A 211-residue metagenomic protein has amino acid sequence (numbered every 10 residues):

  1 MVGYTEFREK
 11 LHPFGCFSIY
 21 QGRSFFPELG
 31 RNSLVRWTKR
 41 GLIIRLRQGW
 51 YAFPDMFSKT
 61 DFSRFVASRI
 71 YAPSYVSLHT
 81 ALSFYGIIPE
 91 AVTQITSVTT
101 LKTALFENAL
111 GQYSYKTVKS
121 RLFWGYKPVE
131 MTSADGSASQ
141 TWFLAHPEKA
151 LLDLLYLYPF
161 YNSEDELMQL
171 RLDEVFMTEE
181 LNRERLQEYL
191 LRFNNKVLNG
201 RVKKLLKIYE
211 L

Functional and structural regions predicted by a protein language model:
M1-P73: Short beta-edge/loop segments at beta->alpha junctions of small alpha/beta modules that act as binding/recognition
I19, L78, P147-E148: Structural motif detector for alpha-helix initiation sites
P27, G86, Y156-F160: Hydrophobic/aromatic-lined pockets within catalytic cores
E28-G30, I88, K196: Short coil/loop linkers at secondary-structure junctions
V35, L105-E107, T141-F143: A general structural signal for short secondary-structure junctions and capping/turn motifs
T38, R45-F53, S63-L122: Short gly/ser-rich loop at a beta-strand->alpha-helix junction or flexible surface loop bordering the NTP-binding
Q112-A138: Internal catalytic-core helix/loop-beta-alpha segment that presents or stabilizes conserved functional determinants
E130-L211: Hydrophobic alpha-helical interaction segments
